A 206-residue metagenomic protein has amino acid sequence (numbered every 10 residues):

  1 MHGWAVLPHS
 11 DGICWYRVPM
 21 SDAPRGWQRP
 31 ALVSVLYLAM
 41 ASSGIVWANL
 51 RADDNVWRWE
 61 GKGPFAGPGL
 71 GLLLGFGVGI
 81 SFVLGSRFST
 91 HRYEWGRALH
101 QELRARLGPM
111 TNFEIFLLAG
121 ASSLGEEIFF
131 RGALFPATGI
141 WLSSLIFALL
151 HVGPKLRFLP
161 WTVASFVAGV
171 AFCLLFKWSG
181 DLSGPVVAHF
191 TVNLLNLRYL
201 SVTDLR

Functional and structural regions predicted by a protein language model:
G3, S10-G12: Short hydrophobic alpha-helical segments enriched in small aliphatic residues
P8-H9, R17: Intrinsically disordered, low-complexity segments enriched in serine/threonine/proline/glycine and often basic
I13-W15, V46-S122, F135, R206: Juxtamembrane helix-loop-helix connectors linking adjacent transmembrane helices in multi-pass membrane enzymes
R17-G44: Cytosolic-side membrane-entry/anchor segment at the start of a transmembrane helix
A31-L38, G71-G77, A164: Hydrophobic H-region at the start of alpha-helical membrane spans
L38, S42, F76, I80 (+2 more regions): Hydrophobic alpha-helical transmembrane segments of multipass integral membrane proteins
R106-R206: Transmembrane helix-loop-helix hairpins at the membrane interface of multi-pass integral membrane proteins
